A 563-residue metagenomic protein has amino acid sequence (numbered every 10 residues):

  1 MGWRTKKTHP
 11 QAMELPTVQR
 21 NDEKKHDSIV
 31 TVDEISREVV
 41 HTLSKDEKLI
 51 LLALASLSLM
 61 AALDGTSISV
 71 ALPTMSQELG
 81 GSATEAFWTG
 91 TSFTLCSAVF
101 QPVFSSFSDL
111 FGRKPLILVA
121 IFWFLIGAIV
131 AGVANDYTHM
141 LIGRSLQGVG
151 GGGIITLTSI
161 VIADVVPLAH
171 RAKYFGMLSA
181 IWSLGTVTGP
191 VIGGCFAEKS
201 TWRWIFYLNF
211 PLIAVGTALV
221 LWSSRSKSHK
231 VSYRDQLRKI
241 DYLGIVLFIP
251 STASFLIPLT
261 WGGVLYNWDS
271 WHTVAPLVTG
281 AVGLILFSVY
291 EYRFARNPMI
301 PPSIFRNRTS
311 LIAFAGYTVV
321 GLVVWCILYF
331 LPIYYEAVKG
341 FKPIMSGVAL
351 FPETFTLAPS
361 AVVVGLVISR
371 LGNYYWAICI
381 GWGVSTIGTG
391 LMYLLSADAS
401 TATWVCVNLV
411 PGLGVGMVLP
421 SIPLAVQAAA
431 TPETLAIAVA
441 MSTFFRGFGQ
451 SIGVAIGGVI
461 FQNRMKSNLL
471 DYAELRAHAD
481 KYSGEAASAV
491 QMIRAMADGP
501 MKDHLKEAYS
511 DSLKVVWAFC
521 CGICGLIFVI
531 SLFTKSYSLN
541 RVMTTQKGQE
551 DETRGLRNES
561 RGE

Functional and structural regions predicted by a protein language model:
M1-L63, Q77: Cytosolic juxtamembrane N-terminal segment immediately preceding the first transmembrane helix of multi-pass
V40, V215, P423-L424, S442-K535 (+2 more regions): Hydrophobic transmembrane architecture of multi-pass small-molecule transporters
L52-S56, M60-L63, S67-P73, G80 (+4 more regions): Transmembrane core module of solute transporters
A53, L57, I117-W123, G127 (+12 more regions): Residue-level signature of the transmembrane alpha-helical cores of Major Facilitator Superfamily-type secondary
M75-Q77, F107-S108, V130-A131, M140 (+6 more regions): Interfacial helix-cap and linker-helix signal at transmembrane-aqueous boundaries of multi-pass secondary transporters
F100-L243: Helix-loop-helix hairpins in multi-pass membrane proteins, especially solute transporters
V133-R144, T201, L394-N408, R464-N468: Helix-loop junctions at membrane interfaces in 12-TM secondary transporters
S200-A315: Hydrophobic transmembrane-helix bundles of small-molecule transporters
